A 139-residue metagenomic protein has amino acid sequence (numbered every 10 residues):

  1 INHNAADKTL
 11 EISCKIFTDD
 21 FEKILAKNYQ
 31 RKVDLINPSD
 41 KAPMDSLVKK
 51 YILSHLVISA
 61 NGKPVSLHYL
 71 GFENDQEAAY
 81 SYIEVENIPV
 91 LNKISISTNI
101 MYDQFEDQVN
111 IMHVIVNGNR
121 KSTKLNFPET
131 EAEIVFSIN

Functional and structural regions predicted by a protein language model:
I1-N139: N-terminal soluble domains immediately following signal/targeting peptides that reside in extracytoplasmic
